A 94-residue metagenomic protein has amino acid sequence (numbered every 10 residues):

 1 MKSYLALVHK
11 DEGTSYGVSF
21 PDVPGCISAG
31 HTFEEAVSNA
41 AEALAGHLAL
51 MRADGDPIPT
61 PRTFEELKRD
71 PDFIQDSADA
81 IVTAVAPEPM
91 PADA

Functional and structural regions predicted by a protein language model:
M1-T14, S19, V23, E42: N-terminal segment of the canonical double-stranded RNA-binding domain
M1-Y4, A41-A94: Short, charged, surface-exposed hinge/linker loops at domain edges that act as mobile lids or interdomain connectors
D11, C26, A84-E88: Compositionally biased, intrinsically disordered low-complexity segments
S15-G17, I27, A94: Intrinsically disordered, low-complexity acidic/polar segments
D22-G25, T60: Hydrophobic residues in alpha-helical membrane-spanning segments
P24-E35: A short, exposed loop/beta-hairpin motif centered on an aromatic-Gly-Thr core
E34, S38-E42: Short, well-ordered alpha-helical segments
